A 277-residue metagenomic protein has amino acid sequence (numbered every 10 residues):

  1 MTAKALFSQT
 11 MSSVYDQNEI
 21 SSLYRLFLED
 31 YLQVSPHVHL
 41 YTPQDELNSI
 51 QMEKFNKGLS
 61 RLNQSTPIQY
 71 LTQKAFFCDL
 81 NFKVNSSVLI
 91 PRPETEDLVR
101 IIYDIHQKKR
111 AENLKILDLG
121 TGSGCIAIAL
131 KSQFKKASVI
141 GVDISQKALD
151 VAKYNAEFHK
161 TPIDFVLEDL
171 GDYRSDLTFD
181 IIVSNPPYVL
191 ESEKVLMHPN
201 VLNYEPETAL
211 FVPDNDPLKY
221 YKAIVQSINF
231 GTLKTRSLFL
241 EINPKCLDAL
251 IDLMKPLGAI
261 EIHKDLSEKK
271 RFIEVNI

Functional and structural regions predicted by a protein language model:
M1-L40, Q44: Non-catalytic accessory regions of SAM-dependent methyltransferases
M11, H106, A156, I228 (+1 more regions): Conserved hydrophobic residues forming the short capping helix/wall of the S-adenosyl-L-methionine
F27, S65, T95, I126 (+5 more regions): Residue-level signal for inorganic ion chemistry
D30-I105: Conserved AdoMet
Q69, V189-S192, K245: Active-site beta-alpha loop architecture of Rossmann-like, nucleotide-cofactor-dependent enzymes
D97-L196, A223: Conserved SAM/SAH cofactor-binding pocket of Class I
Y188-Y220: Mobile active-site "lid"/loop adjacent to the S-adenosyl-L-methionine
D214-V275: Conserved Class I SAM-dependent methyltransferase catalytic core
